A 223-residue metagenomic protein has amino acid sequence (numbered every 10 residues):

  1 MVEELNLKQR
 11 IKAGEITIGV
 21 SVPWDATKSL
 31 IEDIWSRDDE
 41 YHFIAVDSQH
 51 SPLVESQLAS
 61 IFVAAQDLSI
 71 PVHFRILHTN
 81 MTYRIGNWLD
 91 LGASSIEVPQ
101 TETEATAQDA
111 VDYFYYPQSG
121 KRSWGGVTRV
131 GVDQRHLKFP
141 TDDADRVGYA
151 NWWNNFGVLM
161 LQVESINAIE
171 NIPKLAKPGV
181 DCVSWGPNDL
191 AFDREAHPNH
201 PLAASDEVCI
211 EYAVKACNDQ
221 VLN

Functional and structural regions predicted by a protein language model:
M1-S21, F139-F156, Y212, N218-D219: N-terminal amphipathic alpha-helix/helix-capping segment at the start of soluble metabolic enzymes
M1-V72, T79: Conserved N-terminal beta1-alpha1 strand-loop-helix module at the mouth
T17-V22, I44-V46, V72-I76, I96-V98 (+3 more regions): Hydrophobic faces of well-ordered beta-strands that scaffold small-molecule active sites in alpha/beta enzyme cores
V22-K28, Q66-Q108, Y116: Active-site beta->alpha loop and helix N-cap motifs at the rims of alpha/beta catalytic domains
R37-F43, L68, D90-S95, Y115-Y116 (+1 more regions): Glycine-enriched alpha-helix->loop->beta-strand junction motifs that scaffold or abut catalytic
Y41-A45, V180, W185-E207: Glycine/Thr-rich beta-alpha phosphate-binding loop at enzyme active sites
E55-M81, G86, F114-W124, D145-N154 (+1 more regions): Alpha-helix-loop-beta-strand connector modules within alpha/beta enzyme cores
S95-P178, P187-F192: Conserved anion-binding
